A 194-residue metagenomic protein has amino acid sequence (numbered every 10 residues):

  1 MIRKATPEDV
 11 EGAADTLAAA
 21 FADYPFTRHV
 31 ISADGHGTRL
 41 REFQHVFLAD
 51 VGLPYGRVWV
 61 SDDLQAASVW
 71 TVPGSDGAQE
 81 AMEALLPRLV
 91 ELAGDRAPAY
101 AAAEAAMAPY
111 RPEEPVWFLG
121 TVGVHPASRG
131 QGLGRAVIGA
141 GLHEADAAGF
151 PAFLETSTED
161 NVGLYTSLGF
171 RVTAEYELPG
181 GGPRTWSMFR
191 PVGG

Functional and structural regions predicted by a protein language model:
M1-D15, D23: A short beta-loop-alpha structural element at the N-terminal edge of CoA-dependent acyl/N-acetyltransferase catalytic
D15-D34: Helix-loop element at the rim of GNAT/NAT acetyltransferase active sites that forms part of the acceptor-substrate
D34-R57: Active-site rim helix/loop that mediates acceptor-substrate recognition in acyltransferases
W59, A67-G123, R129, P179-P183: Conserved acyl-donor/pantetheine-binding loop and adjacent beta-alpha core of acyl/acetyltransferases and related
Q65-A66, A174: A structural microfeature
P115-W117, E144-S157: Conserved GNAT acetyl-CoA-binding A-motif
G130-H143, S167: Conserved acetyl-CoA-binding loop-helix of GNAT-fold acetyltransferases
R135, A147-G149, T158-E175, G181-G182: Conserved active-site alpha-helix within GNAT-family acetyltransferase domains
